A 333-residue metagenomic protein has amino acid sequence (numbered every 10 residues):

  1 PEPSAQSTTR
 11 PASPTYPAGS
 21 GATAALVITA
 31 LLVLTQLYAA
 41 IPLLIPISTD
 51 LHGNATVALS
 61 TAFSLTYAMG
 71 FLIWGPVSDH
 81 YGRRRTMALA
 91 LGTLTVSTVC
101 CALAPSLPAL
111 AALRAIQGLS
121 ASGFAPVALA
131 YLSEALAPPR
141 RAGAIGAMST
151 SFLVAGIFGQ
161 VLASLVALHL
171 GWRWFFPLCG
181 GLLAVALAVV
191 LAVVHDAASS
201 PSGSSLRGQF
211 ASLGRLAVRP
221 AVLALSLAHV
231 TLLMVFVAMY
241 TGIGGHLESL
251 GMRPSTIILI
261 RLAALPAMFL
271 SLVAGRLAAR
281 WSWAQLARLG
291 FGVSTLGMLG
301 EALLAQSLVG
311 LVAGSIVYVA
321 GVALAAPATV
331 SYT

Functional and structural regions predicted by a protein language model:
R10-Y16, H195-S226: Juxtamembrane intracellular "pre-TM" segments in multi-pass secondary transporters
M69-P105: Conserved MFS/SLC helix-loop-helix module at the cytosolic interface between two early adjacent transmembrane helices
F71-G82, L270-W283: Helix-to-loop junctions at the C-terminal end of transmembrane segments in multipass secondary transporters
G82, L103-A109, A137, L304-Q306: Helix-breaking motifs and short loop linkers at transmembrane-helix boundaries and internal kinks in secondary membrane
T93, S97-C100, P108-Q117, V309-V317: Paired small-residue
L113-L153: Cytoplasmic helix-loop-helix junction between adjacent transmembrane helices in 12-TM secondary transporters
P138-P139, G146-A192: Helix-loop-helix hairpin linking two adjacent transmembrane segments in secondary transporters
